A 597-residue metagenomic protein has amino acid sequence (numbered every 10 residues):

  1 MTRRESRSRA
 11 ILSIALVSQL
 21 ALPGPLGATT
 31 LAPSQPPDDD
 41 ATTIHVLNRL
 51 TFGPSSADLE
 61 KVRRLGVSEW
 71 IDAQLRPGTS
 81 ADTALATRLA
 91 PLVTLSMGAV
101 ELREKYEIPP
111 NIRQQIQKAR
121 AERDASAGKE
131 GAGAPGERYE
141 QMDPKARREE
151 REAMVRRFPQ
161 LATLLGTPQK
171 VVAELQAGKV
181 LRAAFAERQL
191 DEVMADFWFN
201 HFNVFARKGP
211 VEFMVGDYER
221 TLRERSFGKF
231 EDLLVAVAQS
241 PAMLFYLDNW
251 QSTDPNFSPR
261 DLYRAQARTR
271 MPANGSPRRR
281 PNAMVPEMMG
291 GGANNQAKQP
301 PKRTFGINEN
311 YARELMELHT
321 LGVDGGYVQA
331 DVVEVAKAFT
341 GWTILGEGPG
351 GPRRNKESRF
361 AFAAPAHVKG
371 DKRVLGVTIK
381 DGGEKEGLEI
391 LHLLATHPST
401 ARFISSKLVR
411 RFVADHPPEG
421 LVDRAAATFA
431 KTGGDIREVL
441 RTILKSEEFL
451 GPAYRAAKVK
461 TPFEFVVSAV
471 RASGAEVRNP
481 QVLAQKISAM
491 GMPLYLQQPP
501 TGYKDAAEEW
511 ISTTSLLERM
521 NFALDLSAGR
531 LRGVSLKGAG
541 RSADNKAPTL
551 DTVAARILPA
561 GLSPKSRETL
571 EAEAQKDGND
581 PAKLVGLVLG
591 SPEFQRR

Functional and structural regions predicted by a protein language model:
T2-I14: Bacterial N-terminal signal peptides that target proteins for export
I11-G24: Bacterial N-terminal signal peptides
L22-P33, G178, L318: Short, contiguous pre-domain boundary segments
T29-D39, I44-D58, A84-S96, V100-Y106 (+5 more regions): Flexible, low-complexity segments enriched for small/polar residues
T51, R63-G66, L75, V237-Q239 (+3 more regions): A mature extracytoplasmic/lumenal domain signature
S56-F197, H201, R207-R225, Y246-W250 (+1 more regions): N-terminal accessory alpha/beta regions
A146-E149, A153-L164, Q169, L175-K179 (+3 more regions): Active-site substrate-binding loop specific to GH73 endo-beta-N-acetylglucosaminidase modules in bacterial autolysins
V193-M194, N203, D217-Y218, A242-M243 (+3 more regions): Surface-exposed interaction patches
